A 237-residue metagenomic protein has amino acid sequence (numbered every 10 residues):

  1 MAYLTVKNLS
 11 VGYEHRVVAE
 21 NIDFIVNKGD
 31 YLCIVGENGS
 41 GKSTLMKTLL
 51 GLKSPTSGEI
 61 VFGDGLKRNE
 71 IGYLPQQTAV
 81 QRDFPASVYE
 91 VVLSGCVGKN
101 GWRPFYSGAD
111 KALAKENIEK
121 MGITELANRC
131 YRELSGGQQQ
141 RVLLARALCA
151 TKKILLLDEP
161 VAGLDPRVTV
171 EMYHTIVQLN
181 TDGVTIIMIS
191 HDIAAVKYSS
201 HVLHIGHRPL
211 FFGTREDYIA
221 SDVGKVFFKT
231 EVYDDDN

Functional and structural regions predicted by a protein language model:
L4, V18-N21: Conserved structural motif at the start of ABC-family nucleotide-binding domains
L50: Helix-to-loop junction immediately C-terminal to a conserved catalytic motif
G108-L126: Conserved ABC ATPase "signature" region
C130-L134, Q138: Conserved ABC ATPase signature
L155-E159: Catalytic Walker B motif of ABC-type/P-loop ATPase nucleotide-binding domains
S190-H191: H-loop/switch region of ABC-family ATPase nucleotide-binding domains
S199-T214: H-loop (His-switch) and adjacent beta-strand-loop-beta switch element of ABC-type ATPase nucleotide-binding domains
